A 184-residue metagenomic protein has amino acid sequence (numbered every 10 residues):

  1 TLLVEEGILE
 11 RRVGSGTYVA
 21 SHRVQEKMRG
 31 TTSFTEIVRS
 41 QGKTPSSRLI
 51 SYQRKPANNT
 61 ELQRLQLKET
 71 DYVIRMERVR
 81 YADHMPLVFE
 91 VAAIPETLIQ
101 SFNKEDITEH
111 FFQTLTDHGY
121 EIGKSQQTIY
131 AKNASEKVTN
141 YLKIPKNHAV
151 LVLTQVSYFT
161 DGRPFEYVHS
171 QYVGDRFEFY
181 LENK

Functional and structural regions predicted by a protein language model:
T1-V19: N-terminal helix-turn-helix
S21-K184: All-alpha effector-binding/dimerization core of bacterial HTH-type transcriptional repressors
